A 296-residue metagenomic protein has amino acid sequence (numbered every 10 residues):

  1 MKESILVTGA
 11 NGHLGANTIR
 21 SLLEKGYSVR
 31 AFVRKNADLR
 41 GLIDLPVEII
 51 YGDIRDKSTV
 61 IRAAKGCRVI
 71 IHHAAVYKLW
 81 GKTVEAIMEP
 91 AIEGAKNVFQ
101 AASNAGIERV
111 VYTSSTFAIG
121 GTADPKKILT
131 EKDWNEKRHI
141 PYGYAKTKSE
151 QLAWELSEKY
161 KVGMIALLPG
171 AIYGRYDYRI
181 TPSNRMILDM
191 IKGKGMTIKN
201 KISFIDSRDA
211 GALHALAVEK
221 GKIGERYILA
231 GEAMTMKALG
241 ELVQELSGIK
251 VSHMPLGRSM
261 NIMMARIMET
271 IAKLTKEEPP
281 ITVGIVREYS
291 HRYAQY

Functional and structural regions predicted by a protein language model:
E3-Y27: N-terminal Rossmann NAD(P)H-binding glycine-rich loop of SDR-like oxidoreductase domains
N36-E93, A101: NAD(P)H-binding glycine-rich loop region in Rossmannoid oxidoreductase-like domains and their noncatalytic homologs
H72, V76, K82-P141: Conserved Rossmann-fold NAD(P)-dependent oxidoreductase catalytic core, especially the SDR/UDP-sugar
S114, S149-R175: Conserved beta-loop-beta element that borders a ligand/cofactor-binding pocket
E136-R138, R185-D209, L213: A conserved pocket-lining segment of Rossmann-fold NAD(P)-dependent short-chain dehydrogenase/reductase
Y142-T147: Active-site YXXXK catalytic motif of short-chain dehydrogenase/reductase
K159-V162, G174-R185, A217-Y227, I249-V251: Glycine/proline-rich active-site loop of Rossmann-fold NAD(P)-dependent oxidoreductases
L213-P280: Mid/C-terminal beta-alpha module of Rossmann-like enzyme folds, strongest in SDR-family dehydrogenases/epimerases
